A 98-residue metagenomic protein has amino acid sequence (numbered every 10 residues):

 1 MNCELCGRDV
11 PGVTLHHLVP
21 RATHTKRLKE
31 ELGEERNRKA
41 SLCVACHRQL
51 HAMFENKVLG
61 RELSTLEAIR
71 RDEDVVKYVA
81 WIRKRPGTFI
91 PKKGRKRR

Functional and structural regions predicted by a protein language model:
N2, T23, K96-R98: Intrinsically disordered, low-complexity regulatory segments
N2-C3, P20, C43, V58 (+1 more regions): General structural signal for secondary-structure boundaries
E4-K39: Histidine-centered nuclease catalytic patch
V10-V13, L50-K57, F89: Amphipathic alpha-helical interaction segments
R21-E30, V44-A45, A52-M53, V76: Short alpha-helical interface patches
E34-R36, V44-R48, R71-K77: Short C-terminal domain-edge/linker segments immediately following a structured domain
K39-L59: Short Cys/His-centered divalent metal-binding micro-motifs
V58-R98: Short, intrinsically disordered terminal segments enriched in charged and Pro/Gly residues
